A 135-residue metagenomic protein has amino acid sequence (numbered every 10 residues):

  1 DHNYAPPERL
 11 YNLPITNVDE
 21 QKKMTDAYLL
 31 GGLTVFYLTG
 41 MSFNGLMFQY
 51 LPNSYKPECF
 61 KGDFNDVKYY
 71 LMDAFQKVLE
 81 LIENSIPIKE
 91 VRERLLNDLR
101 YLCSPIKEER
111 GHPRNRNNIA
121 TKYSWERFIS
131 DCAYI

Functional and structural regions predicted by a protein language model:
D1-I15: Conserved activation segment of eukaryotic-like protein kinases, specifically the C-terminal portion of the activation
N3, T25-G32, E93-N97: A structural signal for well-ordered alpha-helical segments within the folded catalytic domains of diverse enzymes
L10, S42-F43, K107-R110: Activation segment of ePK-like protein kinases, specifically the conserved APE
L13-Y28, G32-I88: Conserved C-lobe activation region of Hanks-type protein kinase-like domains
N84-E93, G111: Winged-helix-like regulatory helical subdomains adjacent to P-loop NTPase cores
K89, N97-D98, S130: Intrinsically disordered, low-complexity regulatory segments of kinases
L96-D98, C103-T121: A conserved short helix/loop substructure at the end of the activation segment of eukaryotic-like protein kinase domains
R116-I135: Regulatory extensions appended to serine/threonine kinase catalytic cores
